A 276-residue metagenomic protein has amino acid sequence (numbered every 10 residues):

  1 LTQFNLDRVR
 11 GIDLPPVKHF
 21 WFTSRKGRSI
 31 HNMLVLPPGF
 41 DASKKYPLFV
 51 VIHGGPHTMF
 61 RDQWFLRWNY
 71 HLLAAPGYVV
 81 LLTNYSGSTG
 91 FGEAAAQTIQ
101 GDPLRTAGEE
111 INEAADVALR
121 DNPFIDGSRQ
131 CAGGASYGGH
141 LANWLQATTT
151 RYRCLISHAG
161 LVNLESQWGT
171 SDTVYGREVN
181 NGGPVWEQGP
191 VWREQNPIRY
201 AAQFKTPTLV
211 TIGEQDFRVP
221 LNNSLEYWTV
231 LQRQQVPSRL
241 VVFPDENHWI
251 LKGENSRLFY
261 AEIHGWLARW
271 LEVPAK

Functional and structural regions predicted by a protein language model:
L1-K44, R61, W68, A75 (+1 more regions): Non-catalytic accessory segments flanking enzyme active sites
L6-D7, R28, G55-T58, F124 (+2 more regions): Active-site/binding-pocket entry motifs
V17, S29, K45-Y46, G127 (+2 more regions): A structure-centric signal for secondary-structure junctions around beta-strands
H31-M33, V79, L209: Residues embedded in well-ordered beta-strands
V35, V51-I52, G133, T211: Short hydrophobic segments within beta-strands
F40-Y46, V51-G92: Short substrate-entry loop that stabilizes the transition state in hydrolases
N69, A74-A75, L82-K276: Active-site-proximal cap/loop segments of hydrolase catalytic domains
